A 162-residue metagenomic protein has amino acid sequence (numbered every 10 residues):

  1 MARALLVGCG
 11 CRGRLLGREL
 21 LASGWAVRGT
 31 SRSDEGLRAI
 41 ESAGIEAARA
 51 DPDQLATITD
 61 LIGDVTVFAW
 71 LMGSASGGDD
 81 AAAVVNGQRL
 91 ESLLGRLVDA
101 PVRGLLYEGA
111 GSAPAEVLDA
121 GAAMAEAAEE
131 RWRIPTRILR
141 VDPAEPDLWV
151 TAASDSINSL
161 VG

Functional and structural regions predicted by a protein language model:
R3, T66-V67, G104: Structural motif
A4-C9: Conserved N-terminal Rossmann-fold NAD(P)-binding element of oxidoreductases
G13-R14: N-terminal Rossmann-fold NAD(P) dinucleotide-binding loop
L20: Aromatic pocket-lining residues of Rossmann-like dinucleotide-binding sites
G29, D34-E91: NAD(P)H-binding glycine-rich loop region in Rossmannoid oxidoreductase-like domains and their noncatalytic homologs
E91-W132: Conserved Rossmann-fold NAD(P)-dependent oxidoreductase catalytic core, especially the SDR/UDP-sugar
A127-E145: Conserved beta-loop-beta element that borders a ligand/cofactor-binding pocket
P143-G162: Glycine-rich phosphate/pyrophosphate-binding loop and the adjoining helix
